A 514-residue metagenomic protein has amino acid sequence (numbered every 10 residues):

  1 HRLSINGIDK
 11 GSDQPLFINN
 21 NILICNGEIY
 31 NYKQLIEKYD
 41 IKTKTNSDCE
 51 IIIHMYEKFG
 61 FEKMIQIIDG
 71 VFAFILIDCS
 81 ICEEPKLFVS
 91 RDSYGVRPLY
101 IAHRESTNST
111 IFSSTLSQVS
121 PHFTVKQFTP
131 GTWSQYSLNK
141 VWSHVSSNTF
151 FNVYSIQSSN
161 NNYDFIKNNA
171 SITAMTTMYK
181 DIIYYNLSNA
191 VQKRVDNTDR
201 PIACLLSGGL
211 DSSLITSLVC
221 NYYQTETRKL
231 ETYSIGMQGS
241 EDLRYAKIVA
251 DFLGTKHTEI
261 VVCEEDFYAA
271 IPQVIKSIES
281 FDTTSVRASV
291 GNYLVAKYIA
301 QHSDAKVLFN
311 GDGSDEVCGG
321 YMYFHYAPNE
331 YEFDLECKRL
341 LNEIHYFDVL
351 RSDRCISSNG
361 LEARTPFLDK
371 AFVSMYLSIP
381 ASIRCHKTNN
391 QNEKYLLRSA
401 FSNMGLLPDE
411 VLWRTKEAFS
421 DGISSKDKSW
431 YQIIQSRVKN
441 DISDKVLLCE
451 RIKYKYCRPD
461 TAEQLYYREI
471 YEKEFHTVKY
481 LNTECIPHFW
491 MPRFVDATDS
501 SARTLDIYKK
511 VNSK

Functional and structural regions predicted by a protein language model:
H1-F281, K306: Cysteine-centered catalytic environments shared across enzyme families
N46, A305-L335, E343-D460, I486: Mid-to-C-terminal catalytic subdomains of enzymes that bind/position adenosyl phosphate moieties or nucleic-acid
D48, I68, Y179, I183 (+9 more regions): Hydrophobic (often cysteine-bearing) scaffold residues that line and stabilize catalytic clefts of nucleotide/cofactor
I51, N186, A190, V249 (+4 more regions): Amphipathic alpha-helical segments that form well-ordered structural scaffolds and often line/cohere around active
M55, V274-I275, L340, I344 (+1 more regions): Short alpha-helical scaffolding segments that buttress acidic/His motifs in well-ordered protein cores
C82-K86, T198-R200, Q301, D353 (+1 more regions): Short hydrophobic "helix-edge" motifs at membrane interfaces and signal-peptide entry regions
E105, T110, T115-Q118, T124-T132 (+4 more regions): Peripheral terminal appendages
Q238-A296, H302, Y323-E332, R354-C355 (+3 more regions): ATP-dependent adenylate-handling ligase core
